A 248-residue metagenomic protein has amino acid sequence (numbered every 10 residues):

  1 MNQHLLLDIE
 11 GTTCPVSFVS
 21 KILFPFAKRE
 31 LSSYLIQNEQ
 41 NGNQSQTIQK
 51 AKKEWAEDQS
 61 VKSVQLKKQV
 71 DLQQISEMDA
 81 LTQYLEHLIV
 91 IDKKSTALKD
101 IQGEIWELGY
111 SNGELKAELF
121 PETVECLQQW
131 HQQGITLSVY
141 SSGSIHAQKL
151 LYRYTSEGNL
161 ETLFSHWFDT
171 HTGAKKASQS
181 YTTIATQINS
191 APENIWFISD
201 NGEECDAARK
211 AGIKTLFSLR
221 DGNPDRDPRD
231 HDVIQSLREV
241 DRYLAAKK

Functional and structural regions predicted by a protein language model:
M1-N2, S165-K248: Asp-based, Mg2+/Mn2+-dependent phosphohydrolase catalytic module
N2-V19: Asp-based phosphoryl-transfer active-site loop
I9, Y140-S144, D200: Short, well-ordered beta-to-alpha junction loops that form the rim of enzyme active sites and present histidine/acidic
T13-S17, H146-K149, C205-D206, P224-R226: Short catalytic/ligand-binding loop motif for oxyanion handling, primarily in non-cytosolic enzymes, centered on
V19-Y84: Conserved phosphoryl-transfer catalytic core
Q59-P121: Metal-dependent phosphoesterase signature
G103-E104, G113-E118, E122-T155: Substrate-recognition element of Asp-dependent hydrolases with the DxDx(T/V) motif
L137-T183, Q187: Extended hydrophobic/aromatic segments used for targeting, binding, or gating
